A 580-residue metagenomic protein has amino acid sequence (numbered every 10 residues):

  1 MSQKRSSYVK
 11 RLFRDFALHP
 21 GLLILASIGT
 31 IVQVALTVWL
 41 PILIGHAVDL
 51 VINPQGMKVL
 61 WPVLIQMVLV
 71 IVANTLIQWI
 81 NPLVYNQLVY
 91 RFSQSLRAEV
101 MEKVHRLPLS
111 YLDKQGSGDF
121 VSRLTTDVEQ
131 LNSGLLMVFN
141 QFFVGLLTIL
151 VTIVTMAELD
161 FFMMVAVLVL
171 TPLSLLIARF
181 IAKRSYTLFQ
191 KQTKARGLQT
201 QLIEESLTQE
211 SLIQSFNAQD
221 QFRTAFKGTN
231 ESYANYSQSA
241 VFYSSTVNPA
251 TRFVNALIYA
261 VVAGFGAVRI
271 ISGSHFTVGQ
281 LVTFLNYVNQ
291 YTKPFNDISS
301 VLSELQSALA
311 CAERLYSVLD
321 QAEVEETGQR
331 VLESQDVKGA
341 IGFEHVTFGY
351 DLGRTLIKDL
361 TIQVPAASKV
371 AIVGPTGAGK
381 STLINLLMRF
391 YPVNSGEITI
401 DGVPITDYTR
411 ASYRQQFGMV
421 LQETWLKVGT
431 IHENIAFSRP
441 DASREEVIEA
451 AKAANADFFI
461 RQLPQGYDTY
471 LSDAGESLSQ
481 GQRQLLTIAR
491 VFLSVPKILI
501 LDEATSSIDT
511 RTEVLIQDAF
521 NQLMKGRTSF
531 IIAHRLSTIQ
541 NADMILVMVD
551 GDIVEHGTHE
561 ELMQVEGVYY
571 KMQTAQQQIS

Functional and structural regions predicted by a protein language model:
M1-T37, I52, G56-V63, N81-Y85 (+10 more regions): Membrane-integrated ABC transporters
S2-Q3, Y90, A98-S122, T126-V128 (+6 more regions): Short intracellular "coupling" helices and adjacent cytoplasmic loop segments at the cytosolic face of multi-pass
A17, I28, V32, L36-L40 (+5 more regions): Hydrophobic alpha-helical transmembrane segments of ABC transporter permease domains
L18, L109-S110, T126-L135, F139 (+7 more regions): An intracellular "coupling" helix at the cytosolic face of ABC transporter transmembrane type-1 domains
L23-I77, E158-F162, S274, V278: Transmembrane helix-loop-helix hairpins at lipid-water interfaces of multipass membrane proteins, especially the type-1
G29, V70-V89, L136, N140-L147 (+5 more regions): Alpha-helical transmembrane segments of multi-pass membrane proteins
P54-P62, T155-V169, Y243-E313, V318-L319: Helix-loop-helix
T327-G328, S334-S580: ABC-type nucleotide-binding domain
